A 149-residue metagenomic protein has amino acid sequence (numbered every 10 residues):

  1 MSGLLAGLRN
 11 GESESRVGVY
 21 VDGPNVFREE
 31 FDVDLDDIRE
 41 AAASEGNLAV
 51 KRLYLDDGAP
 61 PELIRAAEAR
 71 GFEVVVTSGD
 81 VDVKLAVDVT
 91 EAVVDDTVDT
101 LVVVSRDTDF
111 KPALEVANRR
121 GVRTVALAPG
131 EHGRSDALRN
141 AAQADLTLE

Functional and structural regions predicted by a protein language model:
M1-V83: Domain-level signal for Mg2+-assisted phosphodiester chemistry and nucleotide/NA-binding surfaces in nucleic-acid
D57-E149: Nuclease catalytic cores that cleave nucleic-acid phosphodiester bonds, predominantly acidic two-metal-ion
